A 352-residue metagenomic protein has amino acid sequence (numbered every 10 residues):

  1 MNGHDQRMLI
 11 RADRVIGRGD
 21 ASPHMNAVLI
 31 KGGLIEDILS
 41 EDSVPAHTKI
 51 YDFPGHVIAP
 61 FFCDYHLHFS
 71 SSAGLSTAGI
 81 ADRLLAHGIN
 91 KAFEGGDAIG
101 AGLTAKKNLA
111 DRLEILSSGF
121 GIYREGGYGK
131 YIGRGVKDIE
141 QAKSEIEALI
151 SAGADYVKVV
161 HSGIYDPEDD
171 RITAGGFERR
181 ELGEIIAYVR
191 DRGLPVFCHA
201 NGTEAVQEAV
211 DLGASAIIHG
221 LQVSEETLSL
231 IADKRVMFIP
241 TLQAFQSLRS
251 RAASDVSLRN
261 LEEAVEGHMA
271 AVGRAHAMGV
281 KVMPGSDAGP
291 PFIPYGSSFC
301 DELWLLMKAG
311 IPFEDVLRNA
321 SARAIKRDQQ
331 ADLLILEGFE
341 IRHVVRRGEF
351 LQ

Functional and structural regions predicted by a protein language model:
M1-V44, E349-F350: N-terminal metal-binding scaffold of metallo-dependent hydrolase/deaminase domains
D5-A12, V44-S76, D82, N90: Replace "His-x-His-based motif
D13, V28, G33, G55 (+12 more regions): Divalent metal-coordination and catalytic microenvironments
A78-L194, M237-F245, R251: Divalent-metal coordination cores built from histidine and acidic residues
L85, L109, R190, A232 (+2 more regions): Anion (oxyanion) recognition and catalysis
E168-A270, M283, A288-P290, K308-I311 (+1 more regions): Active-site core of metal-dependent hydrolases
D191, V265-F339: His/Asp/Glu-enriched, well-ordered alpha-helical/loop segment that forms or immediately abuts the divalent-metal
